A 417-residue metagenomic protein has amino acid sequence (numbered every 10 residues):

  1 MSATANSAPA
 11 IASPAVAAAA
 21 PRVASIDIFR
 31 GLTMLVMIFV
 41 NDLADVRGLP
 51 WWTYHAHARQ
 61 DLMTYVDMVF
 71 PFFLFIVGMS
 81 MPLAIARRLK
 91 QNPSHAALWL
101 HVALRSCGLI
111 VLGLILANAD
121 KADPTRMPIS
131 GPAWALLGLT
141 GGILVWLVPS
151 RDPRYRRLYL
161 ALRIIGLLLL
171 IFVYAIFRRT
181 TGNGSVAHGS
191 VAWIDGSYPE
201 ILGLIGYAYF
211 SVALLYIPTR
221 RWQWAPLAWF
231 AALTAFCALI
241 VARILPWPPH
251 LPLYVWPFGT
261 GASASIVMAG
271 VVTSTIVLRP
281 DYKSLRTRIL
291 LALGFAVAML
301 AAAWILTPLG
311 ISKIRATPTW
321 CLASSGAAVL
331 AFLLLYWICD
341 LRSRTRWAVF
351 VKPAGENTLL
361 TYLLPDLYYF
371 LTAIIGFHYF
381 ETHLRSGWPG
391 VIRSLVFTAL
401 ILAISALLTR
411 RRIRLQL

Functional and structural regions predicted by a protein language model:
S2-L417: Alpha-helical transmembrane segments and their immediate juxtamembrane cytosolic regions
